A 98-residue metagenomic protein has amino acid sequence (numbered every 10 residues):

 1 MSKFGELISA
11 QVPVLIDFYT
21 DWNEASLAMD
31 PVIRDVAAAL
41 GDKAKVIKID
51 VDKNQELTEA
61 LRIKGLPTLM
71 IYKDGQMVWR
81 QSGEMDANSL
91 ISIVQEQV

Functional and structural regions predicted by a protein language model:
M1-P13, Q55: A short beta-strand-turn-helix
E6-L7, L57-A60, I93: CheY-like receiver
Q11-V12, Y19-W22, G65: Short pre-active-site segment immediately N-terminal to redox-active cysteine/selenocysteine motifs in thiol-based
L15-I16, V46, L69: Hydrophobic beta-strand anchors of alpha/beta hydrolase catalytic cores
A25-A39: Typically the conserved alpha-helix immediately C-terminal to a functionally engaged Cys/Sec in thioredoxin-like
V51-L57: Structural microenvironment flanking redox-active thiols in thiol-disulfide oxidoreductases
L61-M70: Structural micro-motif
K73-V98: Non-catalytic, surface beta->alpha helical segment in thiol-disulfide oxidoreductase systems
